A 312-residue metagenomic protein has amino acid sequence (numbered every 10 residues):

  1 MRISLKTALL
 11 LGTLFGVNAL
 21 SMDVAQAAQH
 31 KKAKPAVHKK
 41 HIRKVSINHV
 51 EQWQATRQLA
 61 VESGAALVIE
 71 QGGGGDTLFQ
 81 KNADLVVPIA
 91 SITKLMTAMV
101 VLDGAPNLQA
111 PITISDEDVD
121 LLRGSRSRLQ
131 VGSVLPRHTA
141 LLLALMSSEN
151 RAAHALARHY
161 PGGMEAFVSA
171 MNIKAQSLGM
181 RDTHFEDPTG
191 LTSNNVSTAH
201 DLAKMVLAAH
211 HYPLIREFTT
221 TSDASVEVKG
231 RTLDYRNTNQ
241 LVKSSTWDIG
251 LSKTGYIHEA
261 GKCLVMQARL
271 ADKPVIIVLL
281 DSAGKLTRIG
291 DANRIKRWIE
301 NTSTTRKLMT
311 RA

Functional and structural regions predicted by a protein language model:
M1-A65, R297, N301-A312: N-terminal secretory targeting signals
I3, T7, L95, A268-L270 (+1 more regions): Hydrophobic alpha-helical segments, especially transmembrane helices and their immediate juxtamembrane helical caps
A27, Q130-V131, R236, I295: Short, hinge-like loop/turn segments at secondary-structure boundaries
H30-K32, H38-H200, K204-P213, L270: Active-site-adjacent loops and short helices of periplasmic peptidoglycan-processing enzymes
M180-H184, S193-A312: Domain-terminus/edge residues, biased toward the C-terminal soluble/receptor-binding domains of extracytoplasmic
